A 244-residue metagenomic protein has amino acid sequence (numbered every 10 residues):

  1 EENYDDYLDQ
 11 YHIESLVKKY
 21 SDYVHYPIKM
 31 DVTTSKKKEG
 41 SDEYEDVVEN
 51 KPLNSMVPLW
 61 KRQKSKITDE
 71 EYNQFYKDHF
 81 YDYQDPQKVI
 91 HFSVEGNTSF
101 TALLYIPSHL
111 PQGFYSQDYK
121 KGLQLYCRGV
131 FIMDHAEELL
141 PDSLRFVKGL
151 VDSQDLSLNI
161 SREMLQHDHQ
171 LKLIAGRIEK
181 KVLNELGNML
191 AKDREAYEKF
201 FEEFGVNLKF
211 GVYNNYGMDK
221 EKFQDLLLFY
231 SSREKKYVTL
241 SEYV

Functional and structural regions predicted by a protein language model:
E1-V244: Conserved GHKL (Bergerat-fold) ATPase module
